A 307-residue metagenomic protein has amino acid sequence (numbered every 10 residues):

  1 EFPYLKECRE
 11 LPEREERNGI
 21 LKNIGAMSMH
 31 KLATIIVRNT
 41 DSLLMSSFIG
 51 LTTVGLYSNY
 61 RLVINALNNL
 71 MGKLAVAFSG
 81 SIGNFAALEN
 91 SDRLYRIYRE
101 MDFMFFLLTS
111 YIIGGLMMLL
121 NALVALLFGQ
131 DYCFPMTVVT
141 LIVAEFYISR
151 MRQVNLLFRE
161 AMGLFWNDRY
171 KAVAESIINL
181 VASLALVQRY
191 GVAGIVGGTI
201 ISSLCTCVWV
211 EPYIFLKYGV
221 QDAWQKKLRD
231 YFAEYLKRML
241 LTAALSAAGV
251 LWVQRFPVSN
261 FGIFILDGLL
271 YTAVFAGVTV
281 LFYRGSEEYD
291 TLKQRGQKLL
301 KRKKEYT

Functional and structural regions predicted by a protein language model:
E1, M136, W166, V173-V208 (+3 more regions): Membrane-interface helix-loop junctions in multi-pass transport and translocation proteins
E1-R38, S81-R96, K217-L236, Q294: Interhelical loop/hinge segments that connect adjacent transmembrane helices in multipass membrane
E16-M27, M45-N65, D92-R96, D131-V139 (+2 more regions): Interfacial/gating helices of multi-pass transporter permease domains
G25-A26, D41-L43, G55-G72, E100-L107 (+2 more regions): Alpha-helical transmembrane segments of polytopic membrane transporters and translocases
Y60, I64-D102, L156-A161: Helix-loop junctions and terminal segments of transmembrane helices in multi-pass membrane transport/translocation
Y95-S149, L180-R189, L241-A244, A248: Alpha-helical transmembrane segments of multi-pass membrane transport and lipid-handling proteins
V143-E175: Membrane-interface junctions at transmembrane-helix termini in multi-pass inner-membrane proteins
V220-D222, K226, A247-T307: Membrane-proximal transmembrane or re-entrant/amphipathic helices at the cytosolic face
